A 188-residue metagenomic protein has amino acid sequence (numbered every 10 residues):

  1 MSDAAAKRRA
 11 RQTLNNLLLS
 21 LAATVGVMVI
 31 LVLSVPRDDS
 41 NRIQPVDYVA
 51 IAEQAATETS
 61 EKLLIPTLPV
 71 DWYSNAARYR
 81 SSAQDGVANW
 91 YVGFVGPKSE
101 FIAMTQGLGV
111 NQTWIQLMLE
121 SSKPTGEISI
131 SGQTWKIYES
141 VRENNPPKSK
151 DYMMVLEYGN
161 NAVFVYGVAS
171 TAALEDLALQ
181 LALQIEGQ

Functional and structural regions predicted by a protein language model:
M1, D47-E53, V110, S170-A173 (+1 more regions): General structural signal for secondary-structure boundaries
M1, M28, M104, M118 (+1 more regions): Detector for methionine-enriched segments
M1-R80: Charge-rich, low-complexity N-terminal segments
V32, P36, P124-Q188: A short, solvent-exposed beta-edge/loop patch
V46-S149: Short, solvent-exposed recognition patches
